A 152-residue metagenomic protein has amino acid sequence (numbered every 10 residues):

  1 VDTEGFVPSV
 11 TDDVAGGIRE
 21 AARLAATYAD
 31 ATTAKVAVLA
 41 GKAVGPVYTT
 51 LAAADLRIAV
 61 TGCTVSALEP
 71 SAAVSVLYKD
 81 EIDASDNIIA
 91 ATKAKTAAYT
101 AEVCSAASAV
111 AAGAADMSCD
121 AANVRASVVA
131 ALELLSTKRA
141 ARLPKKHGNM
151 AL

Functional and structural regions predicted by a protein language model:
V1-L152: Ligand-binding clefts of soluble mixed alpha/beta catalytic domains
